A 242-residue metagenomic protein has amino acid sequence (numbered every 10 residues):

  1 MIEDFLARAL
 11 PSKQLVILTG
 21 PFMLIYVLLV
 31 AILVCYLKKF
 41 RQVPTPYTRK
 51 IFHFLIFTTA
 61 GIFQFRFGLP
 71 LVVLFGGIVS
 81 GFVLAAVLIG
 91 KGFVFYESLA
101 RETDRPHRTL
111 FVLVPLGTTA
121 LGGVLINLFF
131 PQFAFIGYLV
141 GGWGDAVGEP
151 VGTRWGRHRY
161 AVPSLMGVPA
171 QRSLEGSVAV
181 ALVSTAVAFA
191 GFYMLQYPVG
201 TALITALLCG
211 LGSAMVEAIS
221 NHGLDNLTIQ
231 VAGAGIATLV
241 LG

Functional and structural regions predicted by a protein language model:
I2-P21, I32-V73, A85-V187, M194 (+1 more regions): Interhelical loop and helix-boundary elements at the membrane-water interface of polytopic inner-membrane proteins
Y26-V30: Glycine/aspartate-rich loop-and-adjacent alpha/beta segment that forms the canonical ThDP
I78-S80: Selective transmembrane alpha-helices of multi-pass membrane proteins
